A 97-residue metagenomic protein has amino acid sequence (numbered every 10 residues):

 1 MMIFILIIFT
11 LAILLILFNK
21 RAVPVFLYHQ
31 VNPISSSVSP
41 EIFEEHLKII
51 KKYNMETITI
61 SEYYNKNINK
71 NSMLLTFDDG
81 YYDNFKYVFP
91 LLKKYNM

Functional and structural regions predicted by a protein language model:
I3-M97: Catalytic alpha-helical scaffold of carbohydrate-active enzymes acting on polysaccharides/glycoconjugates
